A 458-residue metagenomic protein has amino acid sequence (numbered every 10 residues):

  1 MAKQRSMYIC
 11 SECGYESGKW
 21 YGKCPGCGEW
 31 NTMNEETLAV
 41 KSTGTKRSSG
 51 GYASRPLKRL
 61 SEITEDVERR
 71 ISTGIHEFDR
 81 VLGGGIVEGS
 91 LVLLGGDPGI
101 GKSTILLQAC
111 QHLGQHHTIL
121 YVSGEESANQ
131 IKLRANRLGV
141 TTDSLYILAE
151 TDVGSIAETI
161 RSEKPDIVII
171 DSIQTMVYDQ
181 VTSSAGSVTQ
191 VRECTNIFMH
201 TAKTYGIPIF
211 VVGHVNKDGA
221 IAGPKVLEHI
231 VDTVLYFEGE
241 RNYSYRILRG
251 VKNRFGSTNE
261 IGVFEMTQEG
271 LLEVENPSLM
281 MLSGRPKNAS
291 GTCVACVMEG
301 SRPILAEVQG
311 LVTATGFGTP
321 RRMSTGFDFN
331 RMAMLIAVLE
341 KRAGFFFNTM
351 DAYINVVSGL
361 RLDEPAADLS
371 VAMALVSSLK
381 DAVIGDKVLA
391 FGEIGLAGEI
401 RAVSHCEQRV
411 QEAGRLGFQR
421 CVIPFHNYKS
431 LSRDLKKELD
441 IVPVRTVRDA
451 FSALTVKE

Functional and structural regions predicted by a protein language model:
A2-E12, E16-R80, V87-L93, I100-C110 (+6 more regions): Peripheral, non-AAA+ core regions of ATP-driven protein-machinery
D97, G124: P-loop (Walker A) phosphate-binding loop of NTP-binding proteins
I119-S123: Conserved RecA-like ASCE P-loop NTPase motor core of nucleic-acid helicases/translocases
A128: Divalent metal-dependent catalytic cores for phosphoryl transfer on phosphate-bearing substrates
